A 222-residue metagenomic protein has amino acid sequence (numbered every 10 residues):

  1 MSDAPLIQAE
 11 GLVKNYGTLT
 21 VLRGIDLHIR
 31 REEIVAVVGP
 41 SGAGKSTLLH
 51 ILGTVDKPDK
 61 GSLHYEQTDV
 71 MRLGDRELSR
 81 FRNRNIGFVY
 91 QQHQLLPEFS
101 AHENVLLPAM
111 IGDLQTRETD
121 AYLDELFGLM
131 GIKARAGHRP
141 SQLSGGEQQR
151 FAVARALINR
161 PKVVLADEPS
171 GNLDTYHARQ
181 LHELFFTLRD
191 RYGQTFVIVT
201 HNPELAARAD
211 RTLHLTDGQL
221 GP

Functional and structural regions predicted by a protein language model:
M1-D3: Short, Lys/Arg-enriched, disordered terminal segments
P5-R208, T212-L215: ABC family nucleotide-binding domain
P222: Basic, Gly/Ser/Thr-rich N-terminal segments that form RNA-phosphate-binding interfaces in CRISPR RAMP
